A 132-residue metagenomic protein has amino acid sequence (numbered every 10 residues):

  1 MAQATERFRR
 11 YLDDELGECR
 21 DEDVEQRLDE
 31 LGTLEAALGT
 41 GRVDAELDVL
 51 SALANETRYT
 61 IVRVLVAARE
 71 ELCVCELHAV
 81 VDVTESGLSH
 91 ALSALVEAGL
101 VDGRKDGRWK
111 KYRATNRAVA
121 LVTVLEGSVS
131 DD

Functional and structural regions predicted by a protein language model:
M1-A52, L100: N-terminal leader segment of winged-helix/HTH proteins
T40-T84, K110-Y112: N-terminal helix-turn-helix DNA-binding core of bacterial DNA-binding proteins
R69-E70, V96, E126: Residue-level detector of secondary-structure transition/capping positions
A79, V96-E97: Alpha-helical residues within the helix-turn-helix
L92-S93: Short, hydrophobic-biased segments on the C-terminal half of alpha helices that form "recognition helices"
E97-D106, R113: Beta-hairpin "wing" of winged helix-turn-helix
K111-D132: Conserved segment of winged-helix/HTH DNA-binding domains
